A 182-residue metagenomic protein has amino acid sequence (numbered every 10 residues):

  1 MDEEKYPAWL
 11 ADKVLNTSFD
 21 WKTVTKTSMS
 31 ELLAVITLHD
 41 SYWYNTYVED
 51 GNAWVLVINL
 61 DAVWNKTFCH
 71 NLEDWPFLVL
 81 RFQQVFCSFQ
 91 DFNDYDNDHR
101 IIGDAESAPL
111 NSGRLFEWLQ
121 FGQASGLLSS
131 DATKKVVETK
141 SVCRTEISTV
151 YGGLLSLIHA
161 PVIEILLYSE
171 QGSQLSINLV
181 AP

Functional and structural regions predicted by a protein language model:
M1-P182: Surface-exposed, interaction-prone regions used to assemble/regulate multi-protein complexes
